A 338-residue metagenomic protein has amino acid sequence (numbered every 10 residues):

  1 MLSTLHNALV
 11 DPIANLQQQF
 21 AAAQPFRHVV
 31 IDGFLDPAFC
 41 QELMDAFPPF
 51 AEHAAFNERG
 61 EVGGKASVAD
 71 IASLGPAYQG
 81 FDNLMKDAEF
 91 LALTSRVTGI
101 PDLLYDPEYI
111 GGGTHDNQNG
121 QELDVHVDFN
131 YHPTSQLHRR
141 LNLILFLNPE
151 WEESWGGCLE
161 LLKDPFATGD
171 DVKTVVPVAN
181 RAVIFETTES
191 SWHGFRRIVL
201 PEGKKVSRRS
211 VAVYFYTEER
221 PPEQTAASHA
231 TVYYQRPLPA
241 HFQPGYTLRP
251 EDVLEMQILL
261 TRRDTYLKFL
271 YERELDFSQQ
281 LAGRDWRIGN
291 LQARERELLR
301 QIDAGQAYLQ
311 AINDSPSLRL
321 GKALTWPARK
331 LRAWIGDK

Functional and structural regions predicted by a protein language model:
M1-Q17: N- or domain-start disorder-to-order transition segments that initiate the globular core
L2, I13, H28, P37-C40 (+2 more regions): Alpha-helix initiation and N-capping motif
A8, Q17-V97: Non-heme Fe(II)/2-oxoglutarate
P12, L16, A22, E52 (+5 more regions): Glycine-rich, flexible loop/turn motifs
A72-L84, L91-V213, T217-H229: Catalytic core of non-heme Fe(II) oxygenases with the double-stranded beta-helix
E218-Y246: Low-complexity, Gly/Ser/Thr/Pro-rich intrinsically disordered linker/tail segments
R236-K338: Boundary detector for helix-to-coil junctions that initiate low-complexity/charged tails
